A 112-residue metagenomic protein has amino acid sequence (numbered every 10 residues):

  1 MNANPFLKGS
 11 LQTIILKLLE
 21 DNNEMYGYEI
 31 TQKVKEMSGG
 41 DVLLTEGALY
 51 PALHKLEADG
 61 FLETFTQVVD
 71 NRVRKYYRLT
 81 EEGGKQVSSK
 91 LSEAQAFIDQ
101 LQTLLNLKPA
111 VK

Functional and structural regions predicted by a protein language model:
M1-L7, K90: Intrinsically disordered, low-complexity serine/threonine- and proline-rich regulatory segments
N4-P5, F61, K112: Short, contiguous hydrophobic alpha-helices characteristic of membrane insertion segments
P5-A48: N-terminal helix-turn-helix DNA-binding core of bacterial DNA-binding proteins
L49-Y50, L56: Basic amphipathic alpha-helical segments that dock to polyanions
E57-V73, R78: Beta-hairpin "wing" of winged helix-turn-helix
V73-L91: Basic, amphipathic "hinge/linker" alpha-helix immediately C-terminal to the N-terminal HTH DNA-binding motif
K85-K112: Amphipathic alpha-helical dimerization/coiled-coil segments that flank or bridge DNA-binding/regulatory modules
